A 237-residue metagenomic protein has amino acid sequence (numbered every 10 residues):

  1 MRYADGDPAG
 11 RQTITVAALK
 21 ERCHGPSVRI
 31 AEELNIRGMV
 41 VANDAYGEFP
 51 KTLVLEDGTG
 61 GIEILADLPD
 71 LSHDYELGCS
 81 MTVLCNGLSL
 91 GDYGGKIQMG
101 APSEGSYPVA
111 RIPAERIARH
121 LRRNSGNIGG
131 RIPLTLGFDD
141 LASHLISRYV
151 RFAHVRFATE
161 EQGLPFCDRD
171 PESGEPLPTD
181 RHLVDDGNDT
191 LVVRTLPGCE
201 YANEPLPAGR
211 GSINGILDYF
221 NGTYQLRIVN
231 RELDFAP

Functional and structural regions predicted by a protein language model:
M1-P50, V54-S80, L84-P237: OB-fold nucleic-acid-binding modules
